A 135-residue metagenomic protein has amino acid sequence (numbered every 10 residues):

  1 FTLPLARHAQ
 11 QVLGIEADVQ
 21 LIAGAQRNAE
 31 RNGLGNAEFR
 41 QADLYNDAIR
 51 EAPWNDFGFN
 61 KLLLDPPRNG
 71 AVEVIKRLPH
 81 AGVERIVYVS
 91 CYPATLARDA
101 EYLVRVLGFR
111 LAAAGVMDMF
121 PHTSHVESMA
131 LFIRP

Functional and structural regions predicted by a protein language model:
F1-P135: Rossmann-like S-adenosyl-L-methionine
